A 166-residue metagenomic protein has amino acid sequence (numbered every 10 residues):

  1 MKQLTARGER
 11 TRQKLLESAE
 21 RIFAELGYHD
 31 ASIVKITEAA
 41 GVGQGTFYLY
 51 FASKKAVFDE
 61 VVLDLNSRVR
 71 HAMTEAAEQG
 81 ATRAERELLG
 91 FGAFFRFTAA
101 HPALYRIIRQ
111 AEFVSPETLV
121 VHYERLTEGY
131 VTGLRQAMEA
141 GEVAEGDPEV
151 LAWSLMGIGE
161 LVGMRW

Functional and structural regions predicted by a protein language model:
M1-L26, A31-V42, A56: Basic, helix-initiating cap at the start of DNA-binding domains
E25-H29, G80, H101, A140-G141: Short coil/turn segments at alpha/beta junctions that flank glycine-rich nucleotide-binding fingerprints
A40-F51: Short hydrophobic/aromatic patch on the recognition helix
F51, F58-L65: Alpha-helical DNA-contacting segments of helix-turn-helix folds
A52-S53, Q110: Short, conserved catalytic or interaction motifs in soluble domains
E60, T74-A103, L151-L155: Hydrophobic alpha-helical connector segments
S67-R70, S115-A140, E149-S154, L161-M164: Amphipathic alpha-helical packing segments from all-alpha helical-bundle domains
F95-E117, T132, L161-R165: Amphipathic alpha-helical segments used for helix-helix packing
